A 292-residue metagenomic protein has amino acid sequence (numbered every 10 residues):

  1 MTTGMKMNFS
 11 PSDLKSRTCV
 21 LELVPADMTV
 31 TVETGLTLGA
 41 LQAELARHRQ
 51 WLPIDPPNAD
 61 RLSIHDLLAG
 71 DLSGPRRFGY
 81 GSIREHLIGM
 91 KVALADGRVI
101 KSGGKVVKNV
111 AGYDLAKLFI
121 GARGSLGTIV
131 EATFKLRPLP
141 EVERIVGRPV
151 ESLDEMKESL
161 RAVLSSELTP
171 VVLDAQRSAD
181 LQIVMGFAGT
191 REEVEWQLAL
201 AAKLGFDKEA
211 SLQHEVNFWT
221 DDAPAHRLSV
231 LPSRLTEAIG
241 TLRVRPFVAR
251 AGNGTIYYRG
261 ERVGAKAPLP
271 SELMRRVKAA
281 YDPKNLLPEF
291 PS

Functional and structural regions predicted by a protein language model:
T2-G4, A59, S178-A179, L204-S292: Conserved glycine-rich FAD pyrophosphate-binding loop
G4-S10, L14-D60, L72-K105, P140-R148 (+1 more regions): N-terminal glycine-rich flavin-associated loop
G39-A40, L153-E158, R191-A199, R234-R243 (+1 more regions): Short, conserved charged micro-motifs
L45, R49-L52, L160-L168, A201-G205 (+2 more regions): Structural signal for hydrophobic packing residues in well-ordered secondary-structure cores of soluble enzyme domains
A46-P57, R98-I120, I239, P268-L269 (+1 more regions): Short, hydrophobic/aliphatic alpha-helical segments
P53, T169-D174, V244-A249: A short linear hydrophobic-aromatic micro-motif
A69, I88-P224: C-terminal substrate-binding/cap subdomain adjacent to the FAD-binding core in PCMH-type and related FAD-linked
